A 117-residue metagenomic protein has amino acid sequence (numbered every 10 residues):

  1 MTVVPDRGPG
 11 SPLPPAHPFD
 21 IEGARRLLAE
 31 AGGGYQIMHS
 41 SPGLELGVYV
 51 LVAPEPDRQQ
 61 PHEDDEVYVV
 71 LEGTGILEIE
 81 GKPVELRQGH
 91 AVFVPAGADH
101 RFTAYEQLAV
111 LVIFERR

Functional and structural regions predicted by a protein language model:
M1-V48, R58: A short, N-terminal "cap"/entry segment at the start of jelly-roll beta-barrel domains of the cupin/DSBH fold
I37-E45, A53-V69, E80: A short beta-loop-beta micro-motif enriched in histidine and acidic residues
Y49, Y68, V92: Conserved GNAT-family N-acetyltransferase fold
V67, T74-I76, P83, D99 (+1 more regions): Structural motif
L71-E72, R87-Q88, E106: A cytosolic small-molecule/anion-sensing beta-strand core signal
G81-A96: Short acidic-glycine-tyrosine-enriched beta hairpin
A96-R117: Ligand-binding loop in jelly-roll beta-barrel domains
